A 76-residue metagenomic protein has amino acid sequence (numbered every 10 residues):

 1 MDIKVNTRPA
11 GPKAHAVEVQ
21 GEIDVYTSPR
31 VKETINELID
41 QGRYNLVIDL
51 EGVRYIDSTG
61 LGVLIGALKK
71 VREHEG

Functional and structural regions predicted by a protein language model:
K4-E33: STAS-typified acidic loop motif
E22-G76: Amphipathic alpha-helical interaction surfaces in cytosolic regulatory modules
